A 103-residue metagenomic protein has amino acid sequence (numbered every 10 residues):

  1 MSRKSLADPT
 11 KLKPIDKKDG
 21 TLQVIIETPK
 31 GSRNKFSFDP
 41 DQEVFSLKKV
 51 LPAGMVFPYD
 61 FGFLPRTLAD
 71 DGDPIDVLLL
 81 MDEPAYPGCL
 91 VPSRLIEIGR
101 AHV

Functional and structural regions predicted by a protein language model:
M1-R100: Hydrophobic N-terminal alpha-helices or hydrophobic patches in metabolic proteins across all domains of life
